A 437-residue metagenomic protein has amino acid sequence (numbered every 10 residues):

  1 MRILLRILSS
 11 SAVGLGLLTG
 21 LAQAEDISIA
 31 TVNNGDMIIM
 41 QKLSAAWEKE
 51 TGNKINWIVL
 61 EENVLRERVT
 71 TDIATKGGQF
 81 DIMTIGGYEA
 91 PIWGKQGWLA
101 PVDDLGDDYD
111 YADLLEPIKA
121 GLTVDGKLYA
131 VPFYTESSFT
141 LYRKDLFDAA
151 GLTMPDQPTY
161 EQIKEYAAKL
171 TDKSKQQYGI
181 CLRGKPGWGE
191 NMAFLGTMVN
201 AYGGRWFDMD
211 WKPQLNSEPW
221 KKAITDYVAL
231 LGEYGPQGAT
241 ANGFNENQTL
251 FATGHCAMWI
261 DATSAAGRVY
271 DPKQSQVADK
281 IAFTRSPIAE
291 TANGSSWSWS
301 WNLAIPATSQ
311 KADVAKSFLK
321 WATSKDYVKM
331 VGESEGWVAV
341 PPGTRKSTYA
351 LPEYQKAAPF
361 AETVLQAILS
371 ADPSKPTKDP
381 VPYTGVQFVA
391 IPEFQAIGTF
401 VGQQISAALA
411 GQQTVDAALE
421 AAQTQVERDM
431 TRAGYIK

Functional and structural regions predicted by a protein language model:
E25-N34, N53-I58, D81-I82, Y129 (+2 more regions): Short, well-ordered beta-strand elements
A46-P117, G121-T123, Y129, A149-G151 (+4 more regions): Extracytoplasmic "Venus flytrap"/periplasmic binding protein-like
K49-E50, K54, D148, D372-K437: Conserved C-terminal helix/tail region of periplasmic/extracytoplasmic solute-binding proteins
G86-S137, Q162-K164, G179, N191-F194 (+3 more regions): Hinge/lid segment of periplasmic solute-binding proteins
A90-W98, P117-P155, R183-M209, W297-P306 (+1 more regions): Periplasmic solute-binding protein
A100-L114, G184-G187, Y202-K222, D271-Q276 (+4 more regions): Short, solvent-exposed loop/beta-turn-alpha elements that line the ligand-binding surface or hinge of extracytoplasmic
Y166-K169, D210-A241, A282-S286: Glycine-centered hinge/linker elements that transmit conformational signals in sensory and ligand-binding systems
S264-V277, A289-T399: C-terminal lobe and pocket-closing loops of periplasmic/extracytoplasmic Venus-flytrap solute-binding proteins
